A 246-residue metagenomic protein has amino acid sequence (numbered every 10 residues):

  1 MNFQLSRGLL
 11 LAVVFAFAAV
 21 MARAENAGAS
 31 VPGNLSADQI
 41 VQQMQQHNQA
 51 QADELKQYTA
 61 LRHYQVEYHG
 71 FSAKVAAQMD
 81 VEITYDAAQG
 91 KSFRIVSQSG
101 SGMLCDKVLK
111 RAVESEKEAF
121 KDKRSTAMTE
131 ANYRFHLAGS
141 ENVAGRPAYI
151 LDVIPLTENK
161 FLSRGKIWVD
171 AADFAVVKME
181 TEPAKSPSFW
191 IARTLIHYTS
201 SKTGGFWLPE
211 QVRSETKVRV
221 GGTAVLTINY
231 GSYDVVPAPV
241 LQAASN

Functional and structural regions predicted by a protein language model:
M1-S6: N-terminal secretory signal peptides that target proteins for export/translocation
G8-L11, Y233-V235: Short N-terminal leader segment in a subset of presequences, especially plant chloroplast and some mitochondrial
L9-A19: Bacterial N-terminal signal peptides
V20-A24: Sec/Tat signal peptide C-region and signal peptidase I cleavage site
E25-R164, A171-A175, A184-R193, S201-L208 (+1 more regions): Structured extracytoplasmic
M179, E210-S214: Beta-strand-dense domains in secreted/periplasmic systems and polymorphic toxin scaffolds
